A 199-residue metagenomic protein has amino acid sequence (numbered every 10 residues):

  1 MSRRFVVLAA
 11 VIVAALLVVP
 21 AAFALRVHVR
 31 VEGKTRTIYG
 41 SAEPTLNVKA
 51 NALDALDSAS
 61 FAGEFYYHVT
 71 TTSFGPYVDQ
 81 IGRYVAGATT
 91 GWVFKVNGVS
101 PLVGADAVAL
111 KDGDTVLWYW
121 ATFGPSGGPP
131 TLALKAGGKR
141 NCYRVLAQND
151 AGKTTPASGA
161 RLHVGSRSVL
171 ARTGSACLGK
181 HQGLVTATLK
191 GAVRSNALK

Functional and structural regions predicted by a protein language model:
S2-R4, P20-K199: Ubiquitin-like/PB1-type beta-grasp interaction modules and other compact soluble beta-rich domains
A9-V18: Bacterial N-terminal signal peptides
